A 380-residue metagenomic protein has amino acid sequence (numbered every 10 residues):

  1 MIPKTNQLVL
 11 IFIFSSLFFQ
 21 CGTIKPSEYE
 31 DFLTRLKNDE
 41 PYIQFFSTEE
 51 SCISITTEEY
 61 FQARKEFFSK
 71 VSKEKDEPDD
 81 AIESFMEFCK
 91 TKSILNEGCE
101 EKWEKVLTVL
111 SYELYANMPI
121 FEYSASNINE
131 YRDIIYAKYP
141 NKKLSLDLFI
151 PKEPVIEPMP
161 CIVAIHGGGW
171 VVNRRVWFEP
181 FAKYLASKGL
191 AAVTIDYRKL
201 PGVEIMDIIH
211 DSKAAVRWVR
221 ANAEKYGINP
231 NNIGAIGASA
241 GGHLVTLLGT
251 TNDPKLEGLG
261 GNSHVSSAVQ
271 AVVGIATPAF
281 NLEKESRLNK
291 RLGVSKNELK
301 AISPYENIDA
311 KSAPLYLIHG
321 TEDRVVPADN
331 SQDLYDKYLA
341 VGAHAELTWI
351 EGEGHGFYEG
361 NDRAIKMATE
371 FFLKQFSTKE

Functional and structural regions predicted by a protein language model:
Y112-V155: N-terminal cap/lid segment of alpha/beta-hydrolase-fold proteins
Y123, V269-N307, A313: Mobile cap/lid helix-loop segments that gate and shape the active-site cleft of serine hydrolases
E157-G167: Short beta-strand element of the alpha/beta-hydrolase
V176-V193: Short amphipathic alpha-helix adjacent to the substrate-entry channel of hydrolases
E204-A223: Alpha/beta-hydrolase active-site loop
R217-E285: Primarily recognizes the serine-hydrolase "nucleophile elbow" in alpha/beta-hydrolase and SGNH/GDSL folds
L317-H319, D323: Short beta-strand/loop motif that positions the catalytic acidic residue of the alpha/beta-hydrolase fold
A328, Q332-Y335, L339-E380: C-terminal catalytic histidine-bearing segment of alpha/beta-hydrolase fold enzymes
